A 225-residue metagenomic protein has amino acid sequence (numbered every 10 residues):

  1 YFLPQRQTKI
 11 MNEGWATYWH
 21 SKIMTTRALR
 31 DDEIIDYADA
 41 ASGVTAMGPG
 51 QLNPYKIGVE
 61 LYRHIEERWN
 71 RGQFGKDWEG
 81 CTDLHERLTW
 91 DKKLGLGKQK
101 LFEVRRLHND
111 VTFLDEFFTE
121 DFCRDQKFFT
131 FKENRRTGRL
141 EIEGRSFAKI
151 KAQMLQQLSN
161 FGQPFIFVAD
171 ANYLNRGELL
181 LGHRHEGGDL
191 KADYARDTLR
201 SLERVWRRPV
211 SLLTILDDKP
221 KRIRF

Functional and structural regions predicted by a protein language model:
Y1: Active-site-adjacent "gating/activation" loops or surface patches in catalytic cores
P4, T26, V44-G48: Secretory-pathway/luminal and periplasmic proteins that interact with or process carbohydrate-rich
Q5-R6, I10: A charge-rich, low-complexity, intrinsically flexible signal that marks solvent-exposed coils, linkers, repeats
M11-M24: An active-site-proximal "capping" alpha-helix that borders the catalytic cofactor pocket
I23-Y37: Short helix/loop segments within enzyme catalytic domains that coordinate or immediately flank catalytic cofactors
D36-F225: Non-catalytic terminal regions of proteins
